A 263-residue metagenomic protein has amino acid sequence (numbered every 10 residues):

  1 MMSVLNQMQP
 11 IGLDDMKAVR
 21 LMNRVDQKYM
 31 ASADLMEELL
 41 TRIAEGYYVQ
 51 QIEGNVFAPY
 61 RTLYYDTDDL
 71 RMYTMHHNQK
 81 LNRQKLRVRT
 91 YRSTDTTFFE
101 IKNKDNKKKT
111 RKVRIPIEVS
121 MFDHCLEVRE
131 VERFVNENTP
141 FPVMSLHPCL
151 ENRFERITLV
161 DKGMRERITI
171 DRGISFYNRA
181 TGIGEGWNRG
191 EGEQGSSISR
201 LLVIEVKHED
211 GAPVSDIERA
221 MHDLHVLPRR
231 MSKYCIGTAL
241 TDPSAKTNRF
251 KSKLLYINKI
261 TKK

Functional and structural regions predicted by a protein language model:
M1-K263: Phosphate-end processing signature that detects enzymes handling 5′-triphosphorylated RNA and polyphosphate
